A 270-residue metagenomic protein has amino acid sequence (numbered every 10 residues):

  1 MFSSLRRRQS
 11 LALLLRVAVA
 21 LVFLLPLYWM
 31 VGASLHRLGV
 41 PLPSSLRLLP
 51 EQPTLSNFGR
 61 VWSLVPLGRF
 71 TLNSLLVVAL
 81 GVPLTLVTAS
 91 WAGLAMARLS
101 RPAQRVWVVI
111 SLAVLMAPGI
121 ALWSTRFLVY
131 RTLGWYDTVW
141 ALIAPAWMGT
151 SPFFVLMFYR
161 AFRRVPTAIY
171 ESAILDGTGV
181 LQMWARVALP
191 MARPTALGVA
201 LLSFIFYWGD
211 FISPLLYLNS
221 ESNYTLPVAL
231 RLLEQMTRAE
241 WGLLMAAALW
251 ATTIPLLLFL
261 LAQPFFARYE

Functional and structural regions predicted by a protein language model:
M1-R6: Short, Lys/Arg-rich, polar N-terminal cytosolic tail immediately upstream of the first transmembrane signal-anchor
Q9-E270: A structural signal for multi-pass alpha-helical bundles of membrane permease subunits that mediate small-molecule
